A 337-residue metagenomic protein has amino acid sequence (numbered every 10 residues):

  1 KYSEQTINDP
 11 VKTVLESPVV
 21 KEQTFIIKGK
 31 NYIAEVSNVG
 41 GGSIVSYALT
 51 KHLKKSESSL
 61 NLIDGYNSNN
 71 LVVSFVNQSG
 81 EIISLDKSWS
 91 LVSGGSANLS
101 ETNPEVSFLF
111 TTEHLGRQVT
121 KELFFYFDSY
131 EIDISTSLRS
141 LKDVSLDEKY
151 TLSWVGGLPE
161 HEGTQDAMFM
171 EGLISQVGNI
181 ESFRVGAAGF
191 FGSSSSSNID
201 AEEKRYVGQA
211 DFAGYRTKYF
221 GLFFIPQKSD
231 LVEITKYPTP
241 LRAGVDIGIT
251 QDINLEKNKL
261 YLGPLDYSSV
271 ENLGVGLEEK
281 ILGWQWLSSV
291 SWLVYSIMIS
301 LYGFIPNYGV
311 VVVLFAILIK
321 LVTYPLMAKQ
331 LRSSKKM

Functional and structural regions predicted by a protein language model:
Y2-F25: Short, Gly/Pro- and small/polar-rich lid/capping loops
V19-K280: Soluble non-transmembrane domains of integral membrane proteins
S269-V311: Cytosolic-side membrane-insertion boundary helix
M298-L301, L318, V322: Alpha-helical membrane-inserting segments
I319-M337: Membrane-interface amphipathic helices and adjacent TM-edge segments
